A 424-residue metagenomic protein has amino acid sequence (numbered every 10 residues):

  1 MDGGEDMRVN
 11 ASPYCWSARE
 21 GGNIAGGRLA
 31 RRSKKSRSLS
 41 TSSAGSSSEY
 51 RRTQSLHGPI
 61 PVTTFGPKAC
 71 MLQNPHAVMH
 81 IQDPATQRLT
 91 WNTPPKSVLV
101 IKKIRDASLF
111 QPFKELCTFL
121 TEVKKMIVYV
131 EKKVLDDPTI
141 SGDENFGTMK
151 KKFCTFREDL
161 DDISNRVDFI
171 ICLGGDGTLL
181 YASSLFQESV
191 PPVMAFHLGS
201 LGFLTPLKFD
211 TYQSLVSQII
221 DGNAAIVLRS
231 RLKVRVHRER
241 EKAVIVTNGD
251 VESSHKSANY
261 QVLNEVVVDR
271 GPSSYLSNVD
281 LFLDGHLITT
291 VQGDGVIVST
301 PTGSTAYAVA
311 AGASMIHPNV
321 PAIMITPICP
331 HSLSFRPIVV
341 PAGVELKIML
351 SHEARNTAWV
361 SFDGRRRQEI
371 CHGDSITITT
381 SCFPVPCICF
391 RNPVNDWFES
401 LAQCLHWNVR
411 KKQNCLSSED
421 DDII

Functional and structural regions predicted by a protein language model:
D2-L173, F209-A225, E241-V244, N259: ATP/NTP phosphate-donor binding region
D2-N74, P84-Q87, H255, V268 (+3 more regions): ATP/nucleoside-binding phosphotransfer catalytic cores, i.e., glycine-rich phosphate-binding loops
I104-R105, D176-T178, L201, T302-S304: Short glycine-rich anion-binding loops that position phosphate/pyrophosphate groups of nucleotides and phosphorylated
L109-F110, G177-S183, S304-A310: Short glycine/serine/threonine-rich phosphate/pyrophosphate-binding segments that cradle anionic phosphate groups
D136-D137, G199-L204, S314-I316, H331-S334: Short gly/pro/ser/thr-enriched loop/turn and capping motifs at secondary-structure boundaries
F186-K208: Short, acidic/small-residue loops that bind anionic groups at enzyme active sites
S200-G295: Catalytic core of DAGKc-family lipid kinases
H286-S334: Gly/Ser/Thr-rich active-site loops/lids in small-molecule metabolic enzymes that frequently grip phosphoryl groups
